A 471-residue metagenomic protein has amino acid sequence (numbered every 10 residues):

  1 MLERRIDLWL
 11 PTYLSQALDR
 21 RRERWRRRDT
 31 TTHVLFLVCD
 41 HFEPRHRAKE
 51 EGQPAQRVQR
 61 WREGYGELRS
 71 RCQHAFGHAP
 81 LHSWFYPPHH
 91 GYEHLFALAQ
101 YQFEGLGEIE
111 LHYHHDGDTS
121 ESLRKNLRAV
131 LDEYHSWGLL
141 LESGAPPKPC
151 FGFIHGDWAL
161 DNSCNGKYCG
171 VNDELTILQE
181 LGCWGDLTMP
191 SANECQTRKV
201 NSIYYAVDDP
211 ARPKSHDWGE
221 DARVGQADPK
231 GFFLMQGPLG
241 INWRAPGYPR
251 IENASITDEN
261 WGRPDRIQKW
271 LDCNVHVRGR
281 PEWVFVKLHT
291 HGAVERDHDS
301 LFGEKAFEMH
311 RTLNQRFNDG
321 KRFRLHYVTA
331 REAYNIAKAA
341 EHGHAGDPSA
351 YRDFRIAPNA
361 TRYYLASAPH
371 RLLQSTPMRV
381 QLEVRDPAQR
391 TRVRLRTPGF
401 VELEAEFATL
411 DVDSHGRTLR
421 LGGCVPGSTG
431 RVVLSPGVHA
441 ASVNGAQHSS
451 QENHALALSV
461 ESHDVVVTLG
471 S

Functional and structural regions predicted by a protein language model:
M1-E23, L139-E282: Active-site-adjacent pocket scaffolds in enzyme catalytic domains
M1-G107, H115, P149-F151, D157 (+2 more regions): Active-site beta->alpha N-cap acidic-glycine motif
Y13, E180, G185-N193, T197-K199 (+2 more regions): C-terminal domain-boundary segment and adjacent tail
L35-C39, A79-S83, L106-E110, K148-G152 (+4 more regions): Structural preference for beta-strand elements that scaffold enzyme active sites
G52-R71, H94-L95, L123-W137, K167-I177 (+3 more regions): Well-ordered, non-membrane alpha-helical segments in soluble/globular domains
F85-N165, K287-H289, T329: Metal-dependent polysaccharide deacetylase catalytic core of the NodB/CE4 family, i.e., the active-site-bearing domain
M378-L403, G422-V438: Surface-exposed beta-strand/loop patches in extracellular or lumenal glycoproteins
T391-R394, V401-E404, L410, E452-S471: C-terminal beta-strand-rich structural cap/linker in extracellular carbohydrate-active enzymes
